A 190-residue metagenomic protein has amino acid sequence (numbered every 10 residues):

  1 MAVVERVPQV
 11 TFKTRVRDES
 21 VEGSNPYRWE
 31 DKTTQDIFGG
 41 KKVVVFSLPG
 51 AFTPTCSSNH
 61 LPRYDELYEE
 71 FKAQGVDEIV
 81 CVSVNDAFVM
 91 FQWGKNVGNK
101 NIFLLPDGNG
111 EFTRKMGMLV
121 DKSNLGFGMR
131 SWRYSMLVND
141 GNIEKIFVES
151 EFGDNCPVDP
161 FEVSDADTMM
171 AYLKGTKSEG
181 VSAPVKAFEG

Functional and structural regions predicted by a protein language model:
M1-G190: Chalcogenol-based redox active-site neighborhoods
